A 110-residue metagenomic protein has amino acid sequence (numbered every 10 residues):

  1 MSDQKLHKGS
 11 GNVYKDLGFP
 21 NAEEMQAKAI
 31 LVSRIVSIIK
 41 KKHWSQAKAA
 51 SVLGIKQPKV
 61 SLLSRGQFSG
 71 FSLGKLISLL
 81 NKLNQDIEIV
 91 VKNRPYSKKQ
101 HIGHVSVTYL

Functional and structural regions predicted by a protein language model:
M1-S33, S97-L110: N-terminal flexible/basic segments that precede or flank functional cores
I39-K41: Short amphipathic helical patch at the helix-1/turn junction of helix-turn-helix
W44-K59: Short alpha-helical DNA-recognition segment
S64: DNA major-groove recognition helix of helix-turn-helix
Q67-S72: Short, solvent-exposed alpha-helical "recognition" segments
G74-V90: DNA major-groove recognition helix of helix-turn-helix/homeodomain DNA-binding modules
V91-P95: A general secondary-structure junction signal
